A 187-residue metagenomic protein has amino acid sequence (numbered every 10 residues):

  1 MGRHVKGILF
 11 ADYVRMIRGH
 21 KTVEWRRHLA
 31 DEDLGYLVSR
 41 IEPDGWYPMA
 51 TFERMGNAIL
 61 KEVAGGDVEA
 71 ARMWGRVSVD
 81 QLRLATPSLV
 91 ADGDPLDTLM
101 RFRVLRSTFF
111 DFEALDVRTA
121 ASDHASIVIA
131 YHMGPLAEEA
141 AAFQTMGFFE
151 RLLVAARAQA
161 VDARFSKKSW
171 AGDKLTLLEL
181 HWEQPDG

Functional and structural regions predicted by a protein language model:
M1-G65: N-terminal leader/assembly segments
G2-I8, Y13, F110-F143, V154-G187: Short terminal or interdomain "cap/linker" segment that borders an active site or interface and mediates
T22-L34, R72-M73, R101-V104, A160-S169: Short alpha-helical "patches" and their helix-cap loops
E32-R40, D80-L84, K168-E179: Short, mixed-charge aromatic SLiMs
P43-Q144, K167: Amphipathic interaction/junction segments at domain boundaries or subunit interfaces
L60, L153-V154: Residue-level preference for well-ordered alpha-helical positions
